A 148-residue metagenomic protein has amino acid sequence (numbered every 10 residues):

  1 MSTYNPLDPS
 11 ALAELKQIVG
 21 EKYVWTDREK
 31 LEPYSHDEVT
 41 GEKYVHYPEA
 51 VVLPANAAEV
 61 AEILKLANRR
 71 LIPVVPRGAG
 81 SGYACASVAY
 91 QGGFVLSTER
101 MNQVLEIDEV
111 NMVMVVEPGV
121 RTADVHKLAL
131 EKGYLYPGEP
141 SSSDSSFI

Functional and structural regions predicted by a protein language model:
M1-K65, R69, S81-M112, S141-I148: N-terminal flexible segment immediately upstream of the FAD-binding catalytic core in FAD-dependent oxidoreductases
A61, T122-A123: Short beta-strands and strand-coil junctions in structured, solvent-facing domains, enriched
R77: Conserved PLP cofactor-binding pocket of PLP-dependent enzymes
G119: Extended, alpha-helix-rich binding/interface surfaces that flank or overlap catalytic cores and mediate recognition
A123, K127-A129: Phosphate/diphosphate-binding loops
